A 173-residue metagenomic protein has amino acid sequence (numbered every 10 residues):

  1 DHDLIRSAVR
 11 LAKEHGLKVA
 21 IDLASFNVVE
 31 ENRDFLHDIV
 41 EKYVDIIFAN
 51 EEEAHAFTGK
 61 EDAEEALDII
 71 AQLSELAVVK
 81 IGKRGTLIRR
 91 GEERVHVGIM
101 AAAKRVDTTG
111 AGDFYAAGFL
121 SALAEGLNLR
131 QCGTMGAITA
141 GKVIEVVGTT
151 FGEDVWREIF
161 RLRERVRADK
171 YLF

Functional and structural regions predicted by a protein language model:
D1-V95, L127, V155-F173: Ribokinase/PfkB-type carbohydrate-kinase core domain
Q72-L76, I81, M100-F173: Conserved post-catalytic alpha-helical subdomain immediately downstream of the catalytic base and nucleotide-binding
